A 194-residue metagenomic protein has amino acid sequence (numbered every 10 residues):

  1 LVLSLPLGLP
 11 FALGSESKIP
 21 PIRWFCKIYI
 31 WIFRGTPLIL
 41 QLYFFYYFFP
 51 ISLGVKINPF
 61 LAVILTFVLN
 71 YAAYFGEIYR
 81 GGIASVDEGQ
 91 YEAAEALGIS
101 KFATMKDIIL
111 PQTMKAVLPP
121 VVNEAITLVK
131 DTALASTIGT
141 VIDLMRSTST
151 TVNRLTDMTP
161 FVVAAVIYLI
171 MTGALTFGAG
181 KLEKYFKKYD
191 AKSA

Functional and structural regions predicted by a protein language model:
L1-A194: Transmembrane alpha-helices and adjacent helix-loop boundaries
